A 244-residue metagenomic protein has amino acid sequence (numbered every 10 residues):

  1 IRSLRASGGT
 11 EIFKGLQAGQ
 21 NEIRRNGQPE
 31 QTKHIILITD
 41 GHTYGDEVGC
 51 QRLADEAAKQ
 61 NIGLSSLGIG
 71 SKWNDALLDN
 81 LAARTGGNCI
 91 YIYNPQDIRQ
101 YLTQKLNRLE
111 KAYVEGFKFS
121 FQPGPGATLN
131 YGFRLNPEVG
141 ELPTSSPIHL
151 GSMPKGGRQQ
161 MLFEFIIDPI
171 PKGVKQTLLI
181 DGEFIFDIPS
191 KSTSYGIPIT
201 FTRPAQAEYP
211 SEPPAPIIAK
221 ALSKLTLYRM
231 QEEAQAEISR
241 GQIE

Functional and structural regions predicted by a protein language model:
I1-G116, I167-K172: Exposed acidic/Ser/Thr-rich ligand/metal-binding surfaces
S120-P123, A127-E244: An acidic, Ser/Thr-enriched
